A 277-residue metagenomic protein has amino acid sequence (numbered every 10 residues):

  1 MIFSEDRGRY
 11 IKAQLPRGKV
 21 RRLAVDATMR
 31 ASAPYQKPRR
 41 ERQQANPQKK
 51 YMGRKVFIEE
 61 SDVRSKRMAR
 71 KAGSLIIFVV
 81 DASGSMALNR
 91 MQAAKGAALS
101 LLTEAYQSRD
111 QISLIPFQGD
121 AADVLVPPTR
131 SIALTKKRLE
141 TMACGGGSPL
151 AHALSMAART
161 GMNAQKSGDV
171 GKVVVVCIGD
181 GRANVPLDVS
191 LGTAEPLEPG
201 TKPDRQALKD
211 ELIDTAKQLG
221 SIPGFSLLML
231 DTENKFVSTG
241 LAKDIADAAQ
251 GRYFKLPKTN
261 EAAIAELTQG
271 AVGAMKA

Functional and structural regions predicted by a protein language model:
M1-G73: Acidic/polar low-complexity segments with low predicted structural confidence
M29, M68-P128, C144, A151-M156 (+4 more regions): Von Willebrand factor
D62-V63, A97, A153-M156, E211-D214: Well-ordered alpha-helical segments embedded in enzymatic catalytic cores
S85-A87, K137, V185: Short small-residue beta-strand/loop micro-motif enriched in glycine and branched aliphatics
I132-K136: Short, basic/glycine-rich phosphate-binding loops at helix/coil junctions that contact nucleotide phosphates
R138-G147: A glycine-rich helix N-cap at a beta->alpha junction
R159-G171, V185, V189-A277: Von Willebrand factor type A / integrin I
R182: Catalytic metal-binding/acid-base residues of hydrolase active sites
